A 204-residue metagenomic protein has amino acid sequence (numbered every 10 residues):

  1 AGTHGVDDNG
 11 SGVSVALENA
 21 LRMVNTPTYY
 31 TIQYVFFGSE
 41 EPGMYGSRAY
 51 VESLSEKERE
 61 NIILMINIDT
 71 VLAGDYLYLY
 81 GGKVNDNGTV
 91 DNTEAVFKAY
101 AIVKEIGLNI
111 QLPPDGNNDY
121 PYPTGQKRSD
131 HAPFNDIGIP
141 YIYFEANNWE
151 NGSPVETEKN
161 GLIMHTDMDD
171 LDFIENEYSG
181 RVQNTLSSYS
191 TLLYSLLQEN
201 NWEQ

Functional and structural regions predicted by a protein language model:
A1-M44: Alpha-helical metal-binding/catalytic segments enriched in His/Glu/Asp
V6-S14, E41-Y45, T89-E94, T124-R128 (+1 more regions): Soluble non-cytosolic domains of exported or imported proteins
V13-L21, N25, R48, E52 (+5 more regions): Solvent-exposed, polar/charged alpha-helical surfaces in well-ordered, non-transmembrane soluble domains, broadly
M23-T31, V71-D75, Y100-I106, Y178-L186: Low-complexity, flexible helical/coil segments
N25-P27, I106-L112, Q198-Q204: Surface-exposed helix-capping loop/turn segments at secondary-structure junctions
F37-Y143: Metal-dependent peptidase/peptidase-like ectodomains
I62, N67, A73-K83, P121-Q204: Active-site-adjacent mobile loop/cap segments within catalytic or ligand-binding domains
